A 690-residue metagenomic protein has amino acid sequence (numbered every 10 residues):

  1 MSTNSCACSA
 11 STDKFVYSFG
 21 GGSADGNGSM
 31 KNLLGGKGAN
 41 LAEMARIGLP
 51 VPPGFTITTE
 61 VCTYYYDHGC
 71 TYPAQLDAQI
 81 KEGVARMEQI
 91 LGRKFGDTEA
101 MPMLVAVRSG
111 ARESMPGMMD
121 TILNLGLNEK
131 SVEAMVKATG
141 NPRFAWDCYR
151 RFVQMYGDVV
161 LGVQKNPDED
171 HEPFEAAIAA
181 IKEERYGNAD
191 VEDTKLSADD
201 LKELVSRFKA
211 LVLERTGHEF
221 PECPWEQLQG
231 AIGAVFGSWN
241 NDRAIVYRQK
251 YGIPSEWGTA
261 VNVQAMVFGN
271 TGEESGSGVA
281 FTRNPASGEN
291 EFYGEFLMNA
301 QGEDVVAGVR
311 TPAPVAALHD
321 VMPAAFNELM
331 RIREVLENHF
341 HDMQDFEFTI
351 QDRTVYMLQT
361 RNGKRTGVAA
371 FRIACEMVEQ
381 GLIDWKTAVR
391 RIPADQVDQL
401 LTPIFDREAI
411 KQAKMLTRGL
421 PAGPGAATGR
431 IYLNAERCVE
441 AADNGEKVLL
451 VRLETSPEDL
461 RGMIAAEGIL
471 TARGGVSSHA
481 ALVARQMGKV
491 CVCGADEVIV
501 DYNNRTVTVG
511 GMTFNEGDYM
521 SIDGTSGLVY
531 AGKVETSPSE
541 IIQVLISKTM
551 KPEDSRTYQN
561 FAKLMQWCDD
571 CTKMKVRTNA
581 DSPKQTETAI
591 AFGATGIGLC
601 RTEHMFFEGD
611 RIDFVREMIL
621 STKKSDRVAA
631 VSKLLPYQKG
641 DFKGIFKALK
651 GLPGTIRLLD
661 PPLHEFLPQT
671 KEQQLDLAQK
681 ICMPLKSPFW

Functional and structural regions predicted by a protein language model:
S2-A413, E440, E446-V448, S456-R461 (+8 more regions): Nucleotide/phosphate-binding sheet-loop regions of phosphoryl- and nucleotidyl-transfer enzymes
K81, K250, V389-A441, E446-V448 (+3 more regions): Long, charged amphipathic helices and adjacent flexible linkers at domain junctions
A472, V492-G494, I522-D523, G532 (+2 more regions): Generic beta-sheet signal
V490-V500: Short, basic/aromatic beta-hairpin or loop at an interaction surface
T506: Active-site glycine-rich loop that binds ribose-phosphate moieties when present
G510-N515: Hydrophobic, small-residue-rich alpha-helical packing segments that form membrane-like cores
